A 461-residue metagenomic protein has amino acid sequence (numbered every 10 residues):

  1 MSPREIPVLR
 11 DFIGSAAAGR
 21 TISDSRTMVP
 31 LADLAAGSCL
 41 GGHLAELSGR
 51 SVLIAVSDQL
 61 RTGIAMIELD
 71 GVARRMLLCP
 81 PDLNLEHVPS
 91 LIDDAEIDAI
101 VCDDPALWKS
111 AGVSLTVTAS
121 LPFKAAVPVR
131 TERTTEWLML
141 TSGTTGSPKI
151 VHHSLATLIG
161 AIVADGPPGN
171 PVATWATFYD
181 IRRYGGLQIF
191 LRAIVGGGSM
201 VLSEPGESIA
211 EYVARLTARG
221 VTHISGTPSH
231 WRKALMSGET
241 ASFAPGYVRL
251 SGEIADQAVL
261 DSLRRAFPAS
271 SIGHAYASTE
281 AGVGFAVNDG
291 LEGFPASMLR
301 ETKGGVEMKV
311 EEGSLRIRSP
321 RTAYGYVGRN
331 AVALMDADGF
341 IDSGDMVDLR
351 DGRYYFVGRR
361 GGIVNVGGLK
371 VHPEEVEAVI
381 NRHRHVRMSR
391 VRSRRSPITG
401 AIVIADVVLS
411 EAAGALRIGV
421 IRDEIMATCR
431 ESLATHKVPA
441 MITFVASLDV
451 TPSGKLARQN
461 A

Functional and structural regions predicted by a protein language model:
E5-R10, G14-E46, V88-P89, H153-A156: Conserved AMP-binding/adenylate-forming core of the ANL superfamily
P30-L31, E136-V163: Conserved AMP-binding A3 loop
L40-D82, T177-D180, K370, L409: Conserved AMP-binding/adenylate-forming
G160-T174, R182-T222: Conserved AMP-binding/adenylation subdomain of ANL enzymes
H223, L235-F294: Gly/Ser/Thr-rich phosphate-binding loop
I224, S319, G339, G344-K437: AMP-binding/adenylate-forming catalytic core of the ANL superfamily
T302, K309-D338, L369-V371: Conserved ATP/PPi-binding loop(s) of AMP-dependent carboxylate-activating enzymes
L433-K455: AMP-binding/adenylate-forming catalytic domain of the ANL superfamily
